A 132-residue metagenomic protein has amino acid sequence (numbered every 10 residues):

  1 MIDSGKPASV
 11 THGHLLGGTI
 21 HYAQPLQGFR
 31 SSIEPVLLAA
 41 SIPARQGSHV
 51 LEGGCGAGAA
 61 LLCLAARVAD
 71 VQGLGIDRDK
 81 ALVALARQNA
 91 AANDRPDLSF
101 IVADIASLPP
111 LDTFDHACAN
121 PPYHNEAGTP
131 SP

Functional and structural regions predicted by a protein language model:
I2-R45: Class I SAM-dependent transferase core
G28-F29, V36, R78-K80, D104-P132: S-adenosylmethionine
G47-G54: Conserved class I S-adenosyl-L-methionine
A57-D70: Conserved SAM-binding loop of SAM-dependent methyltransferases across substrates and taxa, primarily the Class I
Q72-D77: Conserved SAM-binding motif I beta-strand of class I
A86-R87: Conserved SAM-binding loop
A90: Conserved hydrophobic residues forming the short capping helix/wall of the S-adenosyl-L-methionine
D94-I105: Conserved SAM-binding strand-loop segment of SAM-dependent methyltransferases
